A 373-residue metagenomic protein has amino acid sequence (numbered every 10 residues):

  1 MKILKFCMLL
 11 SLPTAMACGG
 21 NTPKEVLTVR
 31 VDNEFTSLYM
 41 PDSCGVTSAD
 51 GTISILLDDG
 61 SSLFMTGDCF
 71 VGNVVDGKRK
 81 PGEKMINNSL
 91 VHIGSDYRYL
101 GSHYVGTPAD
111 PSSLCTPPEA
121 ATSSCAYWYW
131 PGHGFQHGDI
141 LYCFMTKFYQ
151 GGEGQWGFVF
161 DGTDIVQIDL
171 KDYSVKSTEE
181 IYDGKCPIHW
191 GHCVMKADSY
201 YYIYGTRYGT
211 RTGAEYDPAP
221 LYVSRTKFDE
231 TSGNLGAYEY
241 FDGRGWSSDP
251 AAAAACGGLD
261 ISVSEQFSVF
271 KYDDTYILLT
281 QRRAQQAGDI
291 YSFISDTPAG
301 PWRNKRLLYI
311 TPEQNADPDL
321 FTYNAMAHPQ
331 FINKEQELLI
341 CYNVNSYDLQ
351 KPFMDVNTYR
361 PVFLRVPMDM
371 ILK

Functional and structural regions predicted by a protein language model:
K2-L9: Sec-dependent signal peptide recognition, specifically the positively charged N-region followed immediately by
M16-A17: C-terminal motif of bacterial Sec signal peptides marking the signal peptidase cleavage site
N21-G45, L57-Y127, Q136-K185, Y202-S262 (+3 more regions): Beta-rich carbohydrate-recognition and catalytic domains
D50-I53, P111-E119, S123-F135, W190-V194 (+2 more regions): Beta-propeller and closely related beta-sheet repeat lectin domains
W190-D198, G205, G209: Long, low-complexity, proline- and polar/charged-enriched segments that are largely intrinsically disordered
L308-T311, F321-T322, H328: Surface-exposed substrate-engagement region within the catalytic domains of secreted or surface-exposed extracellular
